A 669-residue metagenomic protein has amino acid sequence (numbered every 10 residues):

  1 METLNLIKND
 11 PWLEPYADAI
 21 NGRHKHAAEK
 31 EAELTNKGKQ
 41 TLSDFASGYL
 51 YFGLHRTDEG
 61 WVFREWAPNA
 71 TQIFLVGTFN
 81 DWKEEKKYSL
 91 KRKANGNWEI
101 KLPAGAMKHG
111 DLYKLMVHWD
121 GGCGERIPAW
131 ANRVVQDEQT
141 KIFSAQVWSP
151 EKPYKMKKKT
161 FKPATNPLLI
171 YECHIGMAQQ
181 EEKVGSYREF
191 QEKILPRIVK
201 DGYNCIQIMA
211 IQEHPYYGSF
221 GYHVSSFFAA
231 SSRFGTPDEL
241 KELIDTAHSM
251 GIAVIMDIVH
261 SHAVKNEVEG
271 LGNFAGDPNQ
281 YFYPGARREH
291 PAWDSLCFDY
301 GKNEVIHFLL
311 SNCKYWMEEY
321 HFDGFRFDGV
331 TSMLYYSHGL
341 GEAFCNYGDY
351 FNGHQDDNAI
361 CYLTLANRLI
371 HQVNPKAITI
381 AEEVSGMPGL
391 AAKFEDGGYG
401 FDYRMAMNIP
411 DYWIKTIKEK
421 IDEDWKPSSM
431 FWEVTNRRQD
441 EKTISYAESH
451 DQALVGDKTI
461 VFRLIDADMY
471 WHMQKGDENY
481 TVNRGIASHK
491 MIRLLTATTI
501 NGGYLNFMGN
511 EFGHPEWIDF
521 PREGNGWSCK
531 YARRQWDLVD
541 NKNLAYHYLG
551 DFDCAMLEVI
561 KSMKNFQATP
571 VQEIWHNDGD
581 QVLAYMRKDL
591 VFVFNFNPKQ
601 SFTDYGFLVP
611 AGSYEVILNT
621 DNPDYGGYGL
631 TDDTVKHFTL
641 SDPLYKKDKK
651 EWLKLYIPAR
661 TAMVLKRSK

Functional and structural regions predicted by a protein language model:
M1-V62, K83-E85, S89-E172, M177-E182 (+2 more regions): The feature marks proteins involved in alpha-glucan
F63-A67, I73, G77, N597-S613: Surface-exposed beta-strand/loop patches in extracellular or lumenal glycoproteins
E65, L115, C173, I198 (+12 more regions): Conserved, mostly hydrophobic/aromatic
H109-Y113, K588, D633-K669: C-terminal beta-strand-rich structural cap/linker in extracellular carbohydrate-active enzymes
V135, P153, K157-T165, I170 (+2 more regions): Substrate-binding/active-site clefts of carbohydrate-active enzymes
Q139, H321-D323, G341-A532, K561-G606 (+3 more regions): Conserved alpha/beta catalytic core and glycan-binding cleft of carbohydrate-active enzymes
E289-S295, Y300, G353, Y628-E651: Surface-exposed acidic, glycine/proline-enriched linker/cap segments that occur as 15-30-residue helix-coil
N367-R368, N374-P375, R534-E573, A659 (+1 more regions): Aromatic- and carboxylate-lined catalytic core of secreted/periplasmic carbohydrate-active enzymes
